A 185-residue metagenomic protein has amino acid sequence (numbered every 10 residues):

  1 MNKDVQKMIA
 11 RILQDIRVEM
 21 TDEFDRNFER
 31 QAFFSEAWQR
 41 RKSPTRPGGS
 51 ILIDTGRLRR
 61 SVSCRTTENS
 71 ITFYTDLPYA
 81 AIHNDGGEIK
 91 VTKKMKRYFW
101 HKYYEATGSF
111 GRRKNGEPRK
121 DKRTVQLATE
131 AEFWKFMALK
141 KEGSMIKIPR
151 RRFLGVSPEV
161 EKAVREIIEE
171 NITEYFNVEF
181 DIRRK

Functional and structural regions predicted by a protein language model:
M1-K185: Short, Lys/Arg-rich flexible segments
